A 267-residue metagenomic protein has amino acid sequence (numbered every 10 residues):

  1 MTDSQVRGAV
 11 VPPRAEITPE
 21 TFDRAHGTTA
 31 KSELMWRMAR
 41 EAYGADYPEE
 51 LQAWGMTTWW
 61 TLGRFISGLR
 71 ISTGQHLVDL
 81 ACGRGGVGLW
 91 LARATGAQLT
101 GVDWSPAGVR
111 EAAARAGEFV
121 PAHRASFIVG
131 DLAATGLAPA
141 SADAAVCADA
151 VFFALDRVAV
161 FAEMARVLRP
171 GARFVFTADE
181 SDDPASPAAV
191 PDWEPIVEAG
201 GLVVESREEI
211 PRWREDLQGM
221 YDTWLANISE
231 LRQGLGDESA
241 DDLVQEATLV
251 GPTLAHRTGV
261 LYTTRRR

Functional and structural regions predicted by a protein language model:
M1-D46: N-terminal, positively charged/glycine-rich alpha-helical extensions of SAM-dependent methyltransferases
M38, G55-T73: Conserved alpha-helix/loop element of class I SAM-dependent methyltransferases that forms part of the SAM/SAH-binding
H76-L80, R84-A134: Class I SAM-dependent methyltransferase SAM/SAH-binding core
A133-A145: A short acidic, Gly/Pro-enriched loop at the edge of an enzyme's catalytic core that lines a small-molecule cofactor
A144-D156: A short SAM/SAH-binding and catalytic strip from SAM-dependent methyltransferases
V158-P170: A short glycine-rich, Lys/Arg-flanked "PGG" loop and its adjoining helix->strand segment in the class I
A172-D179: Conserved beta-strand signature within the Rossmann-like core of class I S-adenosyl-L-methionine
E208-R267: Conserved Class I S-adenosyl-L-methionine
